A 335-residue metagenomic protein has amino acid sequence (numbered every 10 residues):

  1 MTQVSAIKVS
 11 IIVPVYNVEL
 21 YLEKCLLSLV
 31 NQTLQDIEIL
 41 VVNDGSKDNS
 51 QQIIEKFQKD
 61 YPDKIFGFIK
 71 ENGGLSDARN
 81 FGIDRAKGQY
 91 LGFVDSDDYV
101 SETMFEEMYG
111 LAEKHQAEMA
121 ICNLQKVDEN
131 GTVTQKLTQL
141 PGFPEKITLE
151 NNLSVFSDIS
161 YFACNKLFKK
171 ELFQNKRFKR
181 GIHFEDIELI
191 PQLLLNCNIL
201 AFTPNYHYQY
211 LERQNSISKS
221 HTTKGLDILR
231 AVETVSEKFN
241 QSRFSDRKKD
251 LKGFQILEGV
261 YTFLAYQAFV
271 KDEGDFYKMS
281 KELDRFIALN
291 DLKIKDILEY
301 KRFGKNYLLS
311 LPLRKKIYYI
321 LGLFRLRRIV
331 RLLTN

Functional and structural regions predicted by a protein language model:
M1-V30: N-proximal low-complexity "stem/linker" segments adjacent to membrane-targeting elements
S28, N43-Q52, G73: A conserved acidic beta->alpha catalytic loop
D36-G45, F66-E71, S96: Short beta-strand/loop segment that forms part of the nucleotide-sugar
K70-A86: Glycine-rich, basic loop-to-helix element that forms the pyrophosphate-binding segment of sugar-nucleotide handling
L75-S76, S96-A201, L211-T222: Donor-binding/catalytic cores of nucleotide-activated saccharide and glycerol-phosphate transferases/polymerases
L91: Short aromatic/hydrophobic "clamp" motif used to bind/position activated sugar donors
I182, I187, L200-E233, D246 (+2 more regions): Nucleotide-sugar-dependent glycosyltransferase catalytic core
K271-N335: Membrane-interface aromatic/basic loop that binds lipid-linked glycans or pyrophosphate carriers, typified by
